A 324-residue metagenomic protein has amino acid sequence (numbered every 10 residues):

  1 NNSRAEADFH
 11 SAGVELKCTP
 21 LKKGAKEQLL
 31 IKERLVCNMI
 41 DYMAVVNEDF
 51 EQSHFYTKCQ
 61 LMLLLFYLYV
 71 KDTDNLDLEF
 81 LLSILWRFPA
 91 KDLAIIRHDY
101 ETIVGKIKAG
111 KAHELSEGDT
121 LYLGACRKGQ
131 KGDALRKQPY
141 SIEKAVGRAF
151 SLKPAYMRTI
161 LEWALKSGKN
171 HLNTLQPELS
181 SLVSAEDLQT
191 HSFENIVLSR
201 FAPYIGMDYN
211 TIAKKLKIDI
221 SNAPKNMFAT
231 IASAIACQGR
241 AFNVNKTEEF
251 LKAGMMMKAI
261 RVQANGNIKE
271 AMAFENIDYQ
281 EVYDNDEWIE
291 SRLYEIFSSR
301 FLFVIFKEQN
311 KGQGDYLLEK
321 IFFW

Functional and structural regions predicted by a protein language model:
N1-W324: Nucleic-acid endonuclease domains
